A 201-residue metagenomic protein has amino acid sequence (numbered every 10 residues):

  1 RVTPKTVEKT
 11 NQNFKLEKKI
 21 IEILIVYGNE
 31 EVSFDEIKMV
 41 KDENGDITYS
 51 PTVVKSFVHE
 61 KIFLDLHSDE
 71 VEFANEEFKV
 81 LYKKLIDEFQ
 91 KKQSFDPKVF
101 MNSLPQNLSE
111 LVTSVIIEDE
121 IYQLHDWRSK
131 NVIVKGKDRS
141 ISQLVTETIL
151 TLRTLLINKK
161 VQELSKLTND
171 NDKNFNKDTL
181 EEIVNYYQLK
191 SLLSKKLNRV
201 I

Functional and structural regions predicted by a protein language model:
R1-K98, V112-S114, Y122-W127, N158-L164: Non-catalytic protein-protein interaction segments used by genome-maintenance enzymes to assemble and couple activities
R1-V2, T6, F89-Q90, V132-I201: Short, small/acidic-rich helices and loops at N termini and domain boundaries of DNA replication/processing enzymes
Q12, S50, V54, V58 (+9 more regions): Non-membrane alpha-helical secondary structure
I86, L104, D126, K190-S191: Generic alpha-helical secondary structure signal
I86, M101-Q106, I117, N169 (+1 more regions): Short amphipathic alpha-helical surface patches that mediate protein-protein
Q93-L155: Amphipathic alpha-helical segments at domain termini/boundaries
